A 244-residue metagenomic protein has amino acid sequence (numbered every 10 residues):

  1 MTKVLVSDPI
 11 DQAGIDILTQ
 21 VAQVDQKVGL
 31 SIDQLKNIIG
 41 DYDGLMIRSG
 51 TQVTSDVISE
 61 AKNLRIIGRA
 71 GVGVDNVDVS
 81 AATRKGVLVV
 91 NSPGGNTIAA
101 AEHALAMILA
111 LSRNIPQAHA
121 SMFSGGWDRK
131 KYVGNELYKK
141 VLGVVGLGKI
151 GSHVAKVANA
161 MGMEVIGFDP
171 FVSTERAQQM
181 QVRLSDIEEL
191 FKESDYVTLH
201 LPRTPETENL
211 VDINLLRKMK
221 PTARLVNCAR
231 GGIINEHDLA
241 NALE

Functional and structural regions predicted by a protein language model:
M1-V90, D212: An N-terminal-biased, well-structured beta-alpha scaffold segment characteristic of Rossmann-like dinucleotide-binding
T2-L5, A13-D16, V21-D25, T97 (+4 more regions): Structural/interface elements that position substrates and couple domains in central-metabolism enzymes
K3, Q23, L88, V141-G143 (+3 more regions): Structural signature of beta-strand start/N-cap positions in the alpha/beta core of ABC transporter nucleotide-binding
D8, V28-G29, D169-F171, A229: N-terminal Rossmann-fold cofactor-binding loop
V53-I58, P170-E244: Rossmann-like adenosine-cofactor binding region
K85, P93-V141, K156-A160: Phosphate-binding beta-alpha-beta segment of Rossmann-like dinucleotide-binding domains, i.e., the NAD(P)
L147-G148: Glycine-rich Rossmann-fold phosphate-binding loop(s) that bind the pyrophosphate of adenine dinucleotide cofactors
G151-S152: N-terminal Rossmann-fold NAD(P) dinucleotide-binding loop
